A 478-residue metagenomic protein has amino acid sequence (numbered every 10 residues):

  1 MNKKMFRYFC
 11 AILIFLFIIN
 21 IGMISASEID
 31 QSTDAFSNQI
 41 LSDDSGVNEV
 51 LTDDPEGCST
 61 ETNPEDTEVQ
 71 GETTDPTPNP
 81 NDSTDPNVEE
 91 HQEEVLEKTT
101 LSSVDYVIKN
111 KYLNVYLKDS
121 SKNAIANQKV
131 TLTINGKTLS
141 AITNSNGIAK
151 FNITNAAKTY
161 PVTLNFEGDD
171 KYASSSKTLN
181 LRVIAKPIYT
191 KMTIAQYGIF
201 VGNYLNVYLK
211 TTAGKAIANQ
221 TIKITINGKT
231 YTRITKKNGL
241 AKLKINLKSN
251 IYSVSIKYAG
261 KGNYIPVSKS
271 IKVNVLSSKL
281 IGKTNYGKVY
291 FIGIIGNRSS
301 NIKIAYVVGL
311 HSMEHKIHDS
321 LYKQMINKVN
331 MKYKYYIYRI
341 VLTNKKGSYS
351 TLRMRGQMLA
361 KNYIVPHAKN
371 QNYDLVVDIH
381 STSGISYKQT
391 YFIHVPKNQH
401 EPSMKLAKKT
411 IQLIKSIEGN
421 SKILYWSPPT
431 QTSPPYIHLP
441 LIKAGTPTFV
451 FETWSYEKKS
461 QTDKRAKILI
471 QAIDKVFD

Functional and structural regions predicted by a protein language model:
K4-S27: Sec-dependent N-terminal signal peptides of Gram-positive bacterial secreted proteins and lipoproteins
M23-T100, V104: Low-complexity, acidic Ser/Thr/Pro-rich repeat tracts that form intrinsically disordered stalk/linker regions of very
D105-S121, L164, Q196-A213, I256: Beta-strand-rich structural segments
D119-T138, K210-T230: Short flexible loop/turn segments that cap and initiate beta-strands
I134, T159-L179, I226, I251-I271: Enriched for extracellular/lumenal, surface-exposed ectodomains of secreted and cell-surface proteins
T143-F151, T235-L243: Glycine-centered loop-to-beta-strand initiation motif
N152-T159, K244-I251: Surface-exposed, short loops/turns at beta-strand junctions within beta-sandwich domains
L276-D478: Structured catalytic-domain cores with a bias toward divalent-metal coordination
